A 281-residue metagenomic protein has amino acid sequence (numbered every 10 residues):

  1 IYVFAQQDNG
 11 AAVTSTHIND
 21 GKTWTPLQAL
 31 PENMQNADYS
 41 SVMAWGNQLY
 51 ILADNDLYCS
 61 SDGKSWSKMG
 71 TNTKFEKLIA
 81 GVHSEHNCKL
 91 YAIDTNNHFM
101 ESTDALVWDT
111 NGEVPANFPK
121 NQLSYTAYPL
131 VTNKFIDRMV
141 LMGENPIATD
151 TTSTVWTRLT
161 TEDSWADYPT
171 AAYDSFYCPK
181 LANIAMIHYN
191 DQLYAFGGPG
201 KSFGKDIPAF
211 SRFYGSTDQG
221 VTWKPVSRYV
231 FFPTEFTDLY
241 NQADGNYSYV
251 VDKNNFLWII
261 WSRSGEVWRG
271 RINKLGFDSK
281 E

Functional and structural regions predicted by a protein language model:
I1-F4, N47-I51, E85-A92, K134-L141 (+3 more regions): Entry beta-strands of beta-propeller and related beta-repeat scaffolds
V3-F4, T14, V42, I51 (+11 more regions): Hydrophobic strand positions within the blades of repeat-based beta-sheet folds
Q7-A11, L57-Y58, H98-F99, N145-T149 (+2 more regions): Short glycine/acidic-enriched loop and turn motifs that connect beta-strands
S15-N19, S60, S102, R158-L159 (+2 more regions): Conserved Ser/Thr-centered positions that define the repeating blades of beta-propeller domains
T25-P31, S67-N72, D109-P115, A166-A172 (+2 more regions): Beta-propeller fold detector
M34-G46, N72-E85, F118-T132, S175-I187 (+1 more regions): Repeated scaffold domains used in trafficking and secretory/extracellular systems, primarily beta-propellers
F176-T217, V230: Loop/turn-rich, solvent-exposed surfaces of beta-rich toroidal or solenoidal domains
F236-E281: Blade-level signature of beta-propeller repeat domains, shared across WD40, Kelch, NHL, RCC1 and BNR/Asp-box propellers
